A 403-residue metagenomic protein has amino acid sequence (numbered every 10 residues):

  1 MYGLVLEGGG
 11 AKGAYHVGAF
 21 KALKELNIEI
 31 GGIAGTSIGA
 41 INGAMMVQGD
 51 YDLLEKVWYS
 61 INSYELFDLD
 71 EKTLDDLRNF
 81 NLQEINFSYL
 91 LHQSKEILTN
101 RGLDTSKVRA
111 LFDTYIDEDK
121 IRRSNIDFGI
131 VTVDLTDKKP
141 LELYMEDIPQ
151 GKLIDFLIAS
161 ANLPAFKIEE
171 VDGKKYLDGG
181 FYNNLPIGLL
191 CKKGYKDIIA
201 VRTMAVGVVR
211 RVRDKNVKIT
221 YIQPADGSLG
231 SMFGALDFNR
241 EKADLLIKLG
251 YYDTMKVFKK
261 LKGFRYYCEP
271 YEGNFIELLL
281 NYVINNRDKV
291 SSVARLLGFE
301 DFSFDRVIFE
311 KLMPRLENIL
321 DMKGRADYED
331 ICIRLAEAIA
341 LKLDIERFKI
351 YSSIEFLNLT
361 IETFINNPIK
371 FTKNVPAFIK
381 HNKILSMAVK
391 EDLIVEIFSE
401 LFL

Functional and structural regions predicted by a protein language model:
M1-T36, A44-L403: Patatin-like phospholipase
